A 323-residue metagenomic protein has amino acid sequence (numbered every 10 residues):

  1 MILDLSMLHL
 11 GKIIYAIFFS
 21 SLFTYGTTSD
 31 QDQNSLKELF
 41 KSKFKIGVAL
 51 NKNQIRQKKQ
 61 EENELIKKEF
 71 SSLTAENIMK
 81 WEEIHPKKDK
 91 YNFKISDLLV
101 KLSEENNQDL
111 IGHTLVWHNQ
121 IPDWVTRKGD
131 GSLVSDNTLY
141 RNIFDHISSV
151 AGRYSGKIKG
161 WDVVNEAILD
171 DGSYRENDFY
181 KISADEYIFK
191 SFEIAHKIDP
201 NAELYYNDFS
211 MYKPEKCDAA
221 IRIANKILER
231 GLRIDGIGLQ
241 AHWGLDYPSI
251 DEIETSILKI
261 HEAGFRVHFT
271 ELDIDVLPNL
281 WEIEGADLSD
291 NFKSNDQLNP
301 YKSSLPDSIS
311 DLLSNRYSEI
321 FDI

Functional and structural regions predicted by a protein language model:
S21-Q33: Bacterial Sec-dependent signal peptides at the C-terminal "C-region" and cleavage site
D30-E62, I66-S72, E76: Boundary/entry segment of secreted carbohydrate-active catalytic domains
E38-K41, Q60-S71, D97-D109, A151-S155 (+3 more regions): Acidic (Asp/Glu)-rich catalytic clusters
A49-Q60, W81-K94, I168-S173, S210-A219 (+2 more regions): Acidic-and-aromatic substrate-binding clefts and catalytic sites of carbohydrate-active enzymes
Q54-K67, N142-V150, K216-I227, R316-F321: Short, acidic/polar
S72-P86, S96-Y205, F209-M211: Substrate-binding cleft and catalytic face of glycoside hydrolase catalytic domains, especially the flexible beta-alpha
N106-D109, K181-N207, P214-D296, S318-D322: Glycoside hydrolase catalytic-domain groove-lining segments
L305-I323: Substrate-binding cleft of secreted/luminal carbohydrate-active enzymes
